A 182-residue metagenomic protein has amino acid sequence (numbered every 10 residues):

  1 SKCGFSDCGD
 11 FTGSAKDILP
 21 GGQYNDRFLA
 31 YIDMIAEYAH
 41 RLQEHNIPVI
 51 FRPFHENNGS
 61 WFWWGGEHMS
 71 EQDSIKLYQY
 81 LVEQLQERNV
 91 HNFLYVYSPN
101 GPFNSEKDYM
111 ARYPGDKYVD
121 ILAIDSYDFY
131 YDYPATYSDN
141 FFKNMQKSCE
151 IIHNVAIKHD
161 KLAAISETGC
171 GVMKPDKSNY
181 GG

Functional and structural regions predicted by a protein language model:
S1-N92: Substrate-binding cleft of extracellular glycoside hydrolase catalytic domains
P20, P48, P53, P99-P102 (+3 more regions): Proline-rich intrinsically disordered, low-complexity coils
N25-D26, E71-D73, V96-G101, Y137-F141: Short linear motifs at secondary-structure transitions and domain/linker junctions
D26-Y38, S98-D108, M145-S148: A Trp-anchored, charged/polar loop motif used as the substrate-binding/catalytic surface of acyl/ester-handling
Y31-M34, S70-Q86, N144-H159, D176 (+1 more regions): Long, well-ordered alpha-helical scaffolding segments within enzyme catalytic domains, especially pronounced
R52-F54, Y78, V82-K107, D160-M173: Aromatic-lined carbohydrate-recognition surfaces of secreted/lumenal glycan-active proteins
G65-G66, S138, S178-Y180: Short, glycine/charged-enriched secondary-structure capping and boundary segments
E106-P175: Glycoside hydrolase catalytic-domain groove-lining segments
